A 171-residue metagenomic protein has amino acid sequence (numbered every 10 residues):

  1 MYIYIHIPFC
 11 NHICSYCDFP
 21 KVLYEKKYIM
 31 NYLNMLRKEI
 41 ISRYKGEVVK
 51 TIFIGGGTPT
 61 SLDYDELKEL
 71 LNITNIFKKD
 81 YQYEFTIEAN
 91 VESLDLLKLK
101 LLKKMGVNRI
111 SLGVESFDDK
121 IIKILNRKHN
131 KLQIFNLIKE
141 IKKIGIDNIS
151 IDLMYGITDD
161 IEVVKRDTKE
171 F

Functional and structural regions predicted by a protein language model:
M1-I3: Extreme N-terminal starter segment of soluble prokaryotic enzymes
I5-I7, V114: Alpha/beta-hydrolase
P8-K21: Local cysteine-cluster metal-coordination motifs and their immediate loop/turn environment, predominantly Fe-S cluster
K21-R43, V48-F171: Conserved non-cysteine loop/helix-boundary elements of the Radical SAM core domain that shape
